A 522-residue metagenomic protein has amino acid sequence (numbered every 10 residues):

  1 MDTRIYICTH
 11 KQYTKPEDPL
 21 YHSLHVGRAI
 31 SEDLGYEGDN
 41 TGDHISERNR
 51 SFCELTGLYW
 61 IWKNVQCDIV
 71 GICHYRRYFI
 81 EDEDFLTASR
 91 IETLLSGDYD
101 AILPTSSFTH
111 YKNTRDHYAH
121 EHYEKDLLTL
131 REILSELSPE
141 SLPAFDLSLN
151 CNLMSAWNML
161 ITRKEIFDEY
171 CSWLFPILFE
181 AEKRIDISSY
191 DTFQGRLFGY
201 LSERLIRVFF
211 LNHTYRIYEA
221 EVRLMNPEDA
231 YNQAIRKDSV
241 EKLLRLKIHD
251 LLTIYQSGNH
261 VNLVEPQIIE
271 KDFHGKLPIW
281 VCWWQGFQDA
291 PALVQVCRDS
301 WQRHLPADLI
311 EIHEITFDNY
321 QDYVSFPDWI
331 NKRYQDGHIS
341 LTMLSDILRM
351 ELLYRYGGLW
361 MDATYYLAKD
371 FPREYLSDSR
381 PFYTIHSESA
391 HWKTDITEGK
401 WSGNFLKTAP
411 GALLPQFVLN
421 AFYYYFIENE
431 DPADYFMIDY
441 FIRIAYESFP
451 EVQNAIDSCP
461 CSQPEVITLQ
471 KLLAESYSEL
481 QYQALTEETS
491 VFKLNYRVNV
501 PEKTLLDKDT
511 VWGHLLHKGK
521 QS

Functional and structural regions predicted by a protein language model:
M1-I269, T342, L376-K407, S458-S522: ER/Golgi luminal nucleotide-sugar-dependent glycosyltransferases, focusing on the catalytic module
Y6-I7, P19-H22, H274-H338, I444 (+1 more regions): Extended low-complexity intrinsically disordered regions
W60, L201-N212, V296, S300-H304 (+2 more regions): Amphipathic alpha-helical segments that form well-ordered structural scaffolds and often line/cohere around active
V70-I72, L353, G358-W360: Short aromatic/hydrophobic "clamp" motif used to bind/position activated sugar donors
F79-E81, W360-D362, L367-F371: Hydrophobic/aromatic residue at the end of a short beta strand that borders the catalytic acidic motif
A156, G275, C297, W401-S402 (+1 more regions): Residues that flank catalytic or metal-binding motifs in active/ligand-binding sites
K332-L348, G358-W360, Y365-Y366: Short active-site loop at a secondary-structure junction that contains or immediately precedes the catalytic residue(s)
E398-E451: Active-site-adjacent helix/loop patches that line small-molecule binding or acyl-intermediate pockets
